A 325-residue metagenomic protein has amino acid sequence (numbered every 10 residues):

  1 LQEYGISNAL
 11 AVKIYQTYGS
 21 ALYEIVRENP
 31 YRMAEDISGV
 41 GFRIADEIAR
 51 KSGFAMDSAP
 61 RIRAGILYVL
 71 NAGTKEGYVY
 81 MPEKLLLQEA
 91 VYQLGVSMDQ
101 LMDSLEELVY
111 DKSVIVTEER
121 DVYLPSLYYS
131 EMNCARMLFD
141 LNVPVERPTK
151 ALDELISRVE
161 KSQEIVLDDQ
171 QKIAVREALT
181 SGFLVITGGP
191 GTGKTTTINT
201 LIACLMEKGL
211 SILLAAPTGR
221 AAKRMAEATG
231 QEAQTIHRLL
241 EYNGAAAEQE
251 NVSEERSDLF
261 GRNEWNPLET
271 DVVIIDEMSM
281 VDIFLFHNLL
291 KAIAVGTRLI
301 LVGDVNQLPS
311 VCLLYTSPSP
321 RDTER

Functional and structural regions predicted by a protein language model:
L1-S317, R321, R325: Conserved ATP-binding/catalytic motifs of P-loop helicase motor domains
